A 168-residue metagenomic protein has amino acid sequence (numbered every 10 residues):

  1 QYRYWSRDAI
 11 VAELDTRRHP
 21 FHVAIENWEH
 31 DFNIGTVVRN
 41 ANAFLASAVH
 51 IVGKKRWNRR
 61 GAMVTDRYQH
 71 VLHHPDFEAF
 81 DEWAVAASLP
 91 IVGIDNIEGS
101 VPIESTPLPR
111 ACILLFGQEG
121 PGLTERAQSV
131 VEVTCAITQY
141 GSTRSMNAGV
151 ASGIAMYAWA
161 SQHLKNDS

Functional and structural regions predicted by a protein language model:
Q1-S168: Post-transcriptional modification and biogenesis factors for structured RNAs of the translation apparatus
